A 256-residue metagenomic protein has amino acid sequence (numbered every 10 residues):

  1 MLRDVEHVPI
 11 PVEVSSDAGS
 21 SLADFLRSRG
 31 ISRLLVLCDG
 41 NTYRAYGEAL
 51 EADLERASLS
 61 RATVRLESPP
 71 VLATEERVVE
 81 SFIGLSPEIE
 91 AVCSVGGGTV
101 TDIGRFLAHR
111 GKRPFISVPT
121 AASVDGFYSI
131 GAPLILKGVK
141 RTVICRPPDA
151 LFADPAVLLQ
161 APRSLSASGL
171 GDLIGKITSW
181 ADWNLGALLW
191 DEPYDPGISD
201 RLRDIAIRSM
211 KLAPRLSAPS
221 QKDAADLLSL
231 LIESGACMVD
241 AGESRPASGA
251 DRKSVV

Functional and structural regions predicted by a protein language model:
M1-A91: ATP/NTP phosphate-donor binding region
D4-V5, R29, G84-P87, A108 (+6 more regions): Solvent-exposed alpha-helices and their adjacent loops that cap or buttress functional pockets in soluble metabolic
L37-C38, G96, A153: Short beta-strand/turn micro-motifs composed of small residues that flank or help shape donor/cofactor-binding pockets
A45-Y46, D102, A161: Residues that form or flank phosphate/diphosphate-binding pockets in enzymes that use nucleotide phosphates
S68-L72, V139-K140, A161, R245: Alpha-helix capping and helix-loop boundary segments enriched in small/acidic/polar residues
L85-L107, G111-T120: A short, small-residue-rich loop immediately preceding and capping a beta-strand
H109-R208: A glycine/threonine-rich phosphate-anchoring loop and its flanking beta-alpha core in nucleotide/phosphate-binding
S199-V256: Active-site segments that bind and position negatively charged phosphate/pyrophosphate groups
